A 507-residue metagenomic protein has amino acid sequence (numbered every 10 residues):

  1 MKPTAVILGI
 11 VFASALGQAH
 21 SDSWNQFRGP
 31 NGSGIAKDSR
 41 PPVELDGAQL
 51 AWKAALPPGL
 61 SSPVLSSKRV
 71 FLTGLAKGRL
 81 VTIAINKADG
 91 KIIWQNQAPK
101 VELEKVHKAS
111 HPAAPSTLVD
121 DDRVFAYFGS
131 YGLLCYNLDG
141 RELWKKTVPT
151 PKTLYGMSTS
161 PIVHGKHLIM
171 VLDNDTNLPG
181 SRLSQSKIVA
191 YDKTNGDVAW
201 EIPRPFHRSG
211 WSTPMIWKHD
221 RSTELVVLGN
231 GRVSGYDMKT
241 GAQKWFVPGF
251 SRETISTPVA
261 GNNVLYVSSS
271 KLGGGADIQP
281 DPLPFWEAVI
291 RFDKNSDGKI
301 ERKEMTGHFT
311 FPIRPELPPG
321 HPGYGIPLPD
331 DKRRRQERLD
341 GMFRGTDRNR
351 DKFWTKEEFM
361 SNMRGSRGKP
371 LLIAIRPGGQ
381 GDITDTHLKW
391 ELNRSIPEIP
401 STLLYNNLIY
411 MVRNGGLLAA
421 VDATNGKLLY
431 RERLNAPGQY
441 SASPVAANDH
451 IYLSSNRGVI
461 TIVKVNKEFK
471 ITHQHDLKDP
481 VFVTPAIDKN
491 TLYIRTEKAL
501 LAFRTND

Functional and structural regions predicted by a protein language model:
A5-A15: Bacterial N-terminal signal peptides
G17-D507: Noncatalytic, solvent-exposed loop/strand surfaces of beta-propeller-type extracellular/periplasmic domains
